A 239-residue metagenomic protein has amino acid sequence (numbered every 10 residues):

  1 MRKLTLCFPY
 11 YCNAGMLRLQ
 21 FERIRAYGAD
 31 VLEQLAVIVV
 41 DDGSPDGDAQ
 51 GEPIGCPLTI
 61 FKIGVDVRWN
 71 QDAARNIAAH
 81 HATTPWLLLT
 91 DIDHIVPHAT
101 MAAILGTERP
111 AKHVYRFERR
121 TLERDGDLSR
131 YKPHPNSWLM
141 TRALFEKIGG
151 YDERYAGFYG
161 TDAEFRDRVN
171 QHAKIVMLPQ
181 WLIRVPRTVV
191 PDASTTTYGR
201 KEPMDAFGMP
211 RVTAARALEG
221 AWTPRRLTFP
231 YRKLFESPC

Functional and structural regions predicted by a protein language model:
N13-G28: Short, well-formed alpha-helical segments that are part of the catalytic scaffolds of diverse glycosyltransferases
L19-Q20, A163-C239: C-terminal catalytic/acceptor-binding lobe
I24-V65: Acidic donor-binding segment of Leloir-type glycosyltransferases
V65-H81: Glycine-rich, basic loop-to-helix element that forms the pyrophosphate-binding segment of sugar-nucleotide handling
L87: Short aromatic/hydrophobic "clamp" motif used to bind/position activated sugar donors
I92-T107: Acidic donor-binding/catalytic loop of UDP-sugar-dependent glycosyltransferases, especially processive GT2
Y115-S129: Short beta-strand-to-loop element that shapes/binds the nucleotide-sugar donor at the catalytic cleft/hinge
G149-D167: Donor nucleotide-sugar recognition loop
